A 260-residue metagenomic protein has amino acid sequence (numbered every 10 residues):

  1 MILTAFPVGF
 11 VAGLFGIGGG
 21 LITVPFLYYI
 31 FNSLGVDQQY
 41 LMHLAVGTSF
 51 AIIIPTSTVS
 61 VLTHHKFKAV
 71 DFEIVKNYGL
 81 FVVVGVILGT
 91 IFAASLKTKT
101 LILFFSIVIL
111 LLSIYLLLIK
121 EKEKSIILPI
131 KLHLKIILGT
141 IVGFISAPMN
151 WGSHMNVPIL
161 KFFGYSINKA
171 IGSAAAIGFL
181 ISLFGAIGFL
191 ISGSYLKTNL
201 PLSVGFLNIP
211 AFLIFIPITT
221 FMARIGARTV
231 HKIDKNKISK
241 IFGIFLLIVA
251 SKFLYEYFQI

Functional and structural regions predicted by a protein language model:
M1-F15, I22-H43, V59-P148, H154-N168 (+3 more regions): Juxtamembrane transmembrane-helix boundary motif
G9, V46-I53, A174-S182, L246: Transmembrane helix-bundle signature of multi-pass membrane transporters/permeases
L21, T48, I52-P55, A69: Generic alpha-helical scaffold signal
G172-A174, A186, L213: Feature detects amphipathic, helix-rich regulatory segments
S182-G188: Alpha-helical transmembrane segments of helical membrane proteins, especially in multi-pass transport, channel
